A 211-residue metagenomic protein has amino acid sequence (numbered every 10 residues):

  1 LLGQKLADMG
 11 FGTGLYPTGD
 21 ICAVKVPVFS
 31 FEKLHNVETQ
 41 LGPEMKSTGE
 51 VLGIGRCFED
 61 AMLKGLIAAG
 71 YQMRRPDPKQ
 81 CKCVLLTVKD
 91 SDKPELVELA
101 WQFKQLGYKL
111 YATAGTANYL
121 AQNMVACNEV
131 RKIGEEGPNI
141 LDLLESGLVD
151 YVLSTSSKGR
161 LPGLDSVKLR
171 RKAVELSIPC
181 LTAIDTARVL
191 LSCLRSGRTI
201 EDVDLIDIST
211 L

Functional and structural regions predicted by a protein language model:
L1-L181, A187-S196, I200-L211: ATP-dependent carboxylate/acyl-activation modules
